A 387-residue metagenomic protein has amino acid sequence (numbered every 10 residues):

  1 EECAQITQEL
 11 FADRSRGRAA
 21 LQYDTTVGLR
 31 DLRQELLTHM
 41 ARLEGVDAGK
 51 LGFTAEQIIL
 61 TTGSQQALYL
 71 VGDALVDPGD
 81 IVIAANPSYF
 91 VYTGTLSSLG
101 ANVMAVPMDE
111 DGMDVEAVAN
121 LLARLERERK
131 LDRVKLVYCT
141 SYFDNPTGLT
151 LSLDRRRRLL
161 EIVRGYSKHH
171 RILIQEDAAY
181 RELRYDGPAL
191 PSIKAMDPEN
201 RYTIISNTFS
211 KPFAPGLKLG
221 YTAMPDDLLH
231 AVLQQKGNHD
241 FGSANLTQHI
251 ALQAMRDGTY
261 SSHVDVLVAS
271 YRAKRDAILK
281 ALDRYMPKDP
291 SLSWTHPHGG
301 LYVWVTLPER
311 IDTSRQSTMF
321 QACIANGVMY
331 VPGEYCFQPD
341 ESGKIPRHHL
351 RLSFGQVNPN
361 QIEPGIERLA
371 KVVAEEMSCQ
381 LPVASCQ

Functional and structural regions predicted by a protein language model:
E2-H169, Q175, R181-E199, Y271 (+4 more regions): Conserved core of the PLP fold type I
E9, P198-A269, A281: Conserved core segment of the aminotransferase class I/II
I58, L252, V268-L279, S291-L307 (+1 more regions): Conserved glycine-rich beta-strand-loop-beta hairpin in the small C-terminal domain of fold type I
A223, W304-T306, S353-G355: Short hydrophobic/aromatic beta-strand micro-patches that form the beta-sheet surface supporting nucleotide- or nucleic
I311-M319, N360-P364: Short, conserved charged micro-motifs
A325, D340-Q387: PLP-dependent enzyme catalytic core of the Aspartate aminotransferase-like
